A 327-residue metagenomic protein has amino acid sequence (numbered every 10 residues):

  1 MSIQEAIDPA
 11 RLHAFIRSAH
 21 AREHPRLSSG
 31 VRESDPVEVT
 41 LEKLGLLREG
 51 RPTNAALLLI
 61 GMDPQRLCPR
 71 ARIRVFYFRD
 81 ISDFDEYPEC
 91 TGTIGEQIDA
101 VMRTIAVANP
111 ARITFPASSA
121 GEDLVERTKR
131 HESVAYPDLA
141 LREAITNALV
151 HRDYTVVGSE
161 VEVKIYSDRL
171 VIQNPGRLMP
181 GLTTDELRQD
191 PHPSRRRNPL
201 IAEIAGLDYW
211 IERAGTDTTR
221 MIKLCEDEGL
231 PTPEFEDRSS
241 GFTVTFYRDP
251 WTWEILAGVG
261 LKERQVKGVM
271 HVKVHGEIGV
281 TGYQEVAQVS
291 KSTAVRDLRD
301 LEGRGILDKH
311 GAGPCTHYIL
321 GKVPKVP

Functional and structural regions predicted by a protein language model:
M1-S159, K164-S194, D208, D217: Active-site helix-to-loop segments that bind/position phosphate- or nucleotide-bearing substrates and donors across
I7-F15, V259-I278: Short amphipathic alpha-helical interface segments
L41, A294, L298-R304: Basic amphipathic alpha-helical segments that dock to polyanions
L47, E302-A312: A short, conserved structural fragment
R130, V280-K291: Short helix-coil junctions and helix-kink-helix linkers
L139, T184-E228, E263-V269: ATP phosphate-binding glycine-rich loop and adjacent ATP-lid/helix-beta elements within ATP-binding kinase/ATPase
S239-M270: Conserved alpha/beta core segments of nucleic-acid transaction machinery
A312-P327: Short, cationic-aromatic polyanion-contact patches
